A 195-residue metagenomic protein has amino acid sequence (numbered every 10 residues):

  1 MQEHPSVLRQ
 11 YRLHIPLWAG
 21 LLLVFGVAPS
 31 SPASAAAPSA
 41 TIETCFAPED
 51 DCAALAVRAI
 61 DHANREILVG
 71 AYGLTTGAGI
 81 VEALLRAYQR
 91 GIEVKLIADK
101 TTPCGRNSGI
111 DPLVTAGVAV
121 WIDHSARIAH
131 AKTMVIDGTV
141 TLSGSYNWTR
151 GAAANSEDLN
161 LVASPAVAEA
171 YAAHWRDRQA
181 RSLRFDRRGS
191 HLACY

Functional and structural regions predicted by a protein language model:
E3-W18: Bacterial N-terminal signal peptides that target proteins for export
H14-A28: Bacterial N-terminal signal peptides
P32-A36: Boundary at the C-terminal end of the N-terminal hydrophobic targeting segment
I42-P48, A71-L74, V118-W121: Short, flexible loop segments at the rims of nucleotide/cofactor-binding pockets, characterized by
A56-V118: Primarily the HKD phosphodiesterase
G73-G77, K100-C104, A126-A129, V140-T141 (+2 more regions): Solvent-exposed loop/turn segments at secondary-structure junctions within structured extracellular/periplasmic domains
S108-T149: Surface-exposed, polar helix/loop patches in the mature regions of secreted/periplasmic/lumenal proteins that form
I136, V140-Y195: Signature of lipid phosphatidyltransferase scaffolds
